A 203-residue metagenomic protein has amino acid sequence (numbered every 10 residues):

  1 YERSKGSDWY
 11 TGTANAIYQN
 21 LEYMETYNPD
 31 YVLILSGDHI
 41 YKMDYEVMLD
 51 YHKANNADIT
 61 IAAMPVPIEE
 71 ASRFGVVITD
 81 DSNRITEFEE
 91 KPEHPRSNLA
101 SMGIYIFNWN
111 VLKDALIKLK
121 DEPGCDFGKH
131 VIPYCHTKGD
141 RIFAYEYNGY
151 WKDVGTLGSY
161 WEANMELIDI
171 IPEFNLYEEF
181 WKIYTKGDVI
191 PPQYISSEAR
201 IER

Functional and structural regions predicted by a protein language model:
Y1-Y51, T79: Conserved N-terminal catalytic core of the sugar/cofactor nucleotidyltransferase
K5, R96-A100, Y145-E146: Short glycine-enriched loop/turn motifs at secondary-structure junctions
G6-N15, F74-I78, G103, G158-E162 (+1 more regions): Short, surface-exposed amphipathic charged segments that create phosphate/polyanion-binding patches used for binding
Y10-T11, K42, I106, D126 (+1 more regions): Short aromatic/basic micro-patch
N28, M43-N110: Conserved core of the sugar-phosphate nucleotidyltransferase
I34, I59-A62, A144: Structural beta-sheet core signal
N110, D114-R203: Left-handed beta-helix
